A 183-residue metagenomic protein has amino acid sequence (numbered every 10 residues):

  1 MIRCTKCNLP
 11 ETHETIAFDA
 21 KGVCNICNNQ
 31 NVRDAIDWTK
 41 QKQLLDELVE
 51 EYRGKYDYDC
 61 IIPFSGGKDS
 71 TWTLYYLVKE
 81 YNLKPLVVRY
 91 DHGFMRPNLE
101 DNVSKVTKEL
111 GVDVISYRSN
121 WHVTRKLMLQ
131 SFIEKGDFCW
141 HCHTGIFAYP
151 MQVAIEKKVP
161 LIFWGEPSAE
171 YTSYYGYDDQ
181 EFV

Functional and structural regions predicted by a protein language model:
I2-V183: ATP-dependent adenylation/nucleotidyltransferase module used to activate substrates
